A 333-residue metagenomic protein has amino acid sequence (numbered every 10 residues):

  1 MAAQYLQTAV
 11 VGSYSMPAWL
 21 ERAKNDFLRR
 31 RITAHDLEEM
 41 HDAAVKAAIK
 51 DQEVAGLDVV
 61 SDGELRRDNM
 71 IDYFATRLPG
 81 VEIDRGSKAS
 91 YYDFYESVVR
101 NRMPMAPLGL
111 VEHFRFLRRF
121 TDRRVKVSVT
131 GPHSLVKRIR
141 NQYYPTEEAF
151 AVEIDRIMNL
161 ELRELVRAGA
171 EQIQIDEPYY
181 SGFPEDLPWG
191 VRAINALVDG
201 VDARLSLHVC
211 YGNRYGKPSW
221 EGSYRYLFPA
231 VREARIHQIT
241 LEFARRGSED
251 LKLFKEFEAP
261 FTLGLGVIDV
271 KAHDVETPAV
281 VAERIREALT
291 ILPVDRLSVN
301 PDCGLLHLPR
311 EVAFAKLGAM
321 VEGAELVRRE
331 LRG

Functional and structural regions predicted by a protein language model:
M1-G333: Domain-level signal for soluble alpha/beta catalytic cores
